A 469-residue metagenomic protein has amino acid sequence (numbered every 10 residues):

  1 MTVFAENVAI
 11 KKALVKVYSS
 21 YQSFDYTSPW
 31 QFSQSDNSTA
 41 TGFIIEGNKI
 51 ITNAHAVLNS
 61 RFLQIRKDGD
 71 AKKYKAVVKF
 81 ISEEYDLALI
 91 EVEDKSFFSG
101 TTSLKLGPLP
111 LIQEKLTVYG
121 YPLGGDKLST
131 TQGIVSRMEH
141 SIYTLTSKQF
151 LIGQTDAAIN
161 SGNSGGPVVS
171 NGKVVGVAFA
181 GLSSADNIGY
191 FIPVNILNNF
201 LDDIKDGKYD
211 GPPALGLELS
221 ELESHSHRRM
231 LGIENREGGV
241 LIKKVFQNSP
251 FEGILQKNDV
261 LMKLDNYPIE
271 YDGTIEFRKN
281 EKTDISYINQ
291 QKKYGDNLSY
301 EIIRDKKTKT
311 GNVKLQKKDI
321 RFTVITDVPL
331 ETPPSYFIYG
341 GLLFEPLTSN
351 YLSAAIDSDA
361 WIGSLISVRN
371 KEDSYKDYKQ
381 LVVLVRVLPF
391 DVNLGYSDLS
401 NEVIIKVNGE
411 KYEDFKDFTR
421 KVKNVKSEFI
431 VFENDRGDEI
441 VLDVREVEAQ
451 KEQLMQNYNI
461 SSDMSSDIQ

Functional and structural regions predicted by a protein language model:
E6, S35, A56-L58, F62 (+5 more regions): Flexible, gly/ser-rich surface segments that form the specificity/activation loops bordering the active-site cleft
K12, E46, A54, K67 (+5 more regions): C-terminal recognition in membrane/secretory proteostasis and scaffolding
A13-Y18, D25-Y26, Q31, E93-S103 (+5 more regions): Active-site region of chymotrypsin-like
Q22-S23, N37, L58, I81-Y85 (+3 more regions): Short, conserved beta-turn/loop elements at beta-strand boundaries and strand-helix junctions
S23, E46-L128, S161, K309-T310 (+1 more regions): Conserved active-site neighborhood of the chymotrypsin/trypsin-like protease fold
D25-F62, A180, D265-Y267: Catalytic histidine site
D36-T39, N160-S164, Q247-N248, Q256 (+1 more regions): Short, small/polar residue-rich loop motifs at catalytic or cofactor-binding pockets
